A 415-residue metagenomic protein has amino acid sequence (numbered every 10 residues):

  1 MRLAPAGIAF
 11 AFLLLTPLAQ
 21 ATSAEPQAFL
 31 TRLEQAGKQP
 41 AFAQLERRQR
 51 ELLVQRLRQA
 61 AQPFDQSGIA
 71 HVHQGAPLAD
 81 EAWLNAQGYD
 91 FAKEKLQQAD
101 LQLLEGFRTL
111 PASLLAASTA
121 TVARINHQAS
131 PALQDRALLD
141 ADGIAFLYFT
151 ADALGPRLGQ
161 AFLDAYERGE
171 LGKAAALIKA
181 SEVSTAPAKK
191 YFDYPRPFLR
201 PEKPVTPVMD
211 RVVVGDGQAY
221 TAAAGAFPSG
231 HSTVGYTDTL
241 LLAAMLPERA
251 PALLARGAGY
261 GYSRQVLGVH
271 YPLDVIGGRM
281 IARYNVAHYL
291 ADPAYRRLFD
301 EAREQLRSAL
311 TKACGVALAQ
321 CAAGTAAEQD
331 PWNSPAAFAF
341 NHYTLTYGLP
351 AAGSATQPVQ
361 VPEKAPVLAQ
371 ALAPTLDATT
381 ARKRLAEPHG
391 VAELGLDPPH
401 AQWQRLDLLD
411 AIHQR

Functional and structural regions predicted by a protein language model:
M1-A4: Positively charged n-region of N-terminal signal peptides that target proteins for export
G7-T16: Bacterial N-terminal signal peptides
P17-A21: Sec/Tat signal peptide C-region and signal peptidase I cleavage site
T22-V266, A291, R307, T311 (+1 more regions): Hydrophobic alpha-helical bundle signature of multipass membrane enzymes
S23-E25, R297, E301, C314: Cys-dependent protein tyrosine phosphatase-like superfamily
Y166, G315-W332: Extended ligand-binding clefts on enzyme/binding-domain cores
H231-G235, V266-Y295, A302: Alpha-helical transmembrane segments that form the membrane-embedded catalytic/substrate-binding core of multi-pass
L298, A302-E304, A319-Q320, G324: Catalytic cores of secreted or luminal carbohydrate-active enzymes
